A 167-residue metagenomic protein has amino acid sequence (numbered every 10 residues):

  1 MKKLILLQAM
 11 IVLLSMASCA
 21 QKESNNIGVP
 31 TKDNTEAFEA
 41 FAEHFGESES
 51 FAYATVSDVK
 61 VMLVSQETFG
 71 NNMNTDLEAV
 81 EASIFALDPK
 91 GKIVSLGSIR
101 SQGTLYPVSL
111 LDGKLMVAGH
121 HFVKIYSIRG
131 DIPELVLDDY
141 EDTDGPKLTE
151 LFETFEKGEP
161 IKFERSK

Functional and structural regions predicted by a protein language model:
M1-L4: Positively charged n-region of N-terminal signal peptides that target proteins for export
S15-S18: C-terminal motif of bacterial Sec signal peptides marking the signal peptidase cleavage site
Q21-S24, P107-K167: Acidic, small-residue rich beta-repeat scaffolds with periodic aromatic anchors
Q21-V61, N71-D76, E150-K167: Terminal domain-start segments
G28-D33, E81-S98, Y126-Y140: Surface-exposed loop/turn elements that mediate protein-protein interactions on large endomembrane-trafficking
E49-T55, F85-A86, Q102-L110: Short, exposed beta-strand/loop patches in secreted or surface proteins that constitute
T55-T68, S109-M116: Acidic/hydrophobic-patterned starts of short beta strands in beta-sheet-rich repeat architectures
T68-N72, F122: Short glycine/acidic-enriched loop and turn motifs that connect beta-strands
